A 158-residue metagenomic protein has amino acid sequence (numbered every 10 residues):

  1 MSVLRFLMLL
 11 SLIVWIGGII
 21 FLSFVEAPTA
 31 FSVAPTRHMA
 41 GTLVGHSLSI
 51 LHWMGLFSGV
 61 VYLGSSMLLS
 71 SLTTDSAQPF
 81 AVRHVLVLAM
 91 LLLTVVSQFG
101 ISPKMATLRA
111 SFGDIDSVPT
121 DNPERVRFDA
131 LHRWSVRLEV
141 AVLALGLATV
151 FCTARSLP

Functional and structural regions predicted by a protein language model:
M1-P158: Polytopic transmembrane helical bundles with strong interfacial aromatic enrichment
